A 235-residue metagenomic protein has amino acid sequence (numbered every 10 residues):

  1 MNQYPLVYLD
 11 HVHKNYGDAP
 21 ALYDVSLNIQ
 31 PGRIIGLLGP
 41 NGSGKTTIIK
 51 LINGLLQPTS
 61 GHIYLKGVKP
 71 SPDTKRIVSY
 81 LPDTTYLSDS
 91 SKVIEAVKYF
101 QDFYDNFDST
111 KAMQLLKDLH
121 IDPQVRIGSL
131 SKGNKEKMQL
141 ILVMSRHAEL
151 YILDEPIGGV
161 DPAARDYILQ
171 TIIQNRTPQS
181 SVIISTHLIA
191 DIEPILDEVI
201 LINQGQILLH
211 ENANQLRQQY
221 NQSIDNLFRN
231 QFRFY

Functional and structural regions predicted by a protein language model:
L38-P40: The feature captures the beta-strand-to-loop junction immediately N-terminal to the Walker
N53: Helix-to-loop junction immediately C-terminal to a conserved catalytic motif
S60-T74: Conserved ABC transporter NBD signature motif
D83-Q139: ABC-family P-loop ATPase nucleotide-binding domains
Y151-E155: Catalytic Walker B motif of ABC-type/P-loop ATPase nucleotide-binding domains
H210-E211: ABC ATPase "signature
